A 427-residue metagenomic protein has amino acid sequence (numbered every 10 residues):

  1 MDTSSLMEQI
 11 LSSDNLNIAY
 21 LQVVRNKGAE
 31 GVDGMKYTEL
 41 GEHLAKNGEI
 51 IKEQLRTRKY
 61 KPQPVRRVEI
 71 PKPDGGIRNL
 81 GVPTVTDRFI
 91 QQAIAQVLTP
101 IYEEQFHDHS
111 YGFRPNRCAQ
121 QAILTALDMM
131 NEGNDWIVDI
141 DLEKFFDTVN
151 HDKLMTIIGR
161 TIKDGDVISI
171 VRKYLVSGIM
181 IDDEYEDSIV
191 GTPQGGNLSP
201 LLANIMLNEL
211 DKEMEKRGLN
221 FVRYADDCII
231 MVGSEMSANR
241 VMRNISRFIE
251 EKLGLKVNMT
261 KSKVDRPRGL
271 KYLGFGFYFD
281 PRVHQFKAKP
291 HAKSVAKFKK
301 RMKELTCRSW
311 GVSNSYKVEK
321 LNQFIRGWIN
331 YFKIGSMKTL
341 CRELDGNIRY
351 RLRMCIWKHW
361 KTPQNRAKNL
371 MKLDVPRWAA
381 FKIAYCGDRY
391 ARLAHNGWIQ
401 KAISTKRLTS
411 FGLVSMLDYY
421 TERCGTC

Functional and structural regions predicted by a protein language model:
M1-N47: N-terminal alpha-helical targeting/anchoring segments
E30, G34-D74: Phosphate/adenylate-binding "loop-and-lid" substructures adjacent to NTP/NAD/dNTP-binding pockets in NTP-dependent
Q54-E69, P73, D108-R117, Q121-K271: Conserved polymerase palm-domain catalytic core
P64-V68, P73, L175, S315-F332: Core structural elements
Q91-Q92, Q96-H109: Electropositive, glycine- and tryptophan-enriched low-complexity nucleic-acid-binding patches
V176, K252-K320, F324-R326: A conserved non-catalytic segment of reverse transcriptases and RNA-directed RNA polymerases corresponding to the late
K317-P363, A367, M371: Non-catalytic, peripheral interaction segments enriched in hydrophobic/basic residues
R351, I356, W360-C427: Extended C-terminal regions of large enzymes
